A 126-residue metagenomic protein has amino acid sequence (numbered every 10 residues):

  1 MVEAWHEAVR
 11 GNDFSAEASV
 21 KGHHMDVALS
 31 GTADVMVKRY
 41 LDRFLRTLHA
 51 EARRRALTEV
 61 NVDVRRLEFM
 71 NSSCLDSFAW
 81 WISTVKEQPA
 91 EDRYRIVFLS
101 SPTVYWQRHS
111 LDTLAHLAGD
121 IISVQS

Functional and structural regions predicted by a protein language model:
V2-R46: STAS-typified acidic loop motif
L29-I122: Amphipathic alpha-helical interaction surfaces in cytosolic regulatory modules
